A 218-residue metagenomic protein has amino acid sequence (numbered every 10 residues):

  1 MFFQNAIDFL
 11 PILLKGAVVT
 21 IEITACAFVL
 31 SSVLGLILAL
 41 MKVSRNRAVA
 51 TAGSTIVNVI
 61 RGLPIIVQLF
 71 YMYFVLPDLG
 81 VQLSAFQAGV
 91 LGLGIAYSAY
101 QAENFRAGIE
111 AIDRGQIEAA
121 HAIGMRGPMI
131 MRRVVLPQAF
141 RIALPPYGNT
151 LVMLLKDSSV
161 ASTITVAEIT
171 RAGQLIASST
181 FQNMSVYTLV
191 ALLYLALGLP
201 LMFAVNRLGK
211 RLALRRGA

Functional and structural regions predicted by a protein language model:
M1-A218: Transmembrane alpha-helices and adjacent helix-loop boundaries
